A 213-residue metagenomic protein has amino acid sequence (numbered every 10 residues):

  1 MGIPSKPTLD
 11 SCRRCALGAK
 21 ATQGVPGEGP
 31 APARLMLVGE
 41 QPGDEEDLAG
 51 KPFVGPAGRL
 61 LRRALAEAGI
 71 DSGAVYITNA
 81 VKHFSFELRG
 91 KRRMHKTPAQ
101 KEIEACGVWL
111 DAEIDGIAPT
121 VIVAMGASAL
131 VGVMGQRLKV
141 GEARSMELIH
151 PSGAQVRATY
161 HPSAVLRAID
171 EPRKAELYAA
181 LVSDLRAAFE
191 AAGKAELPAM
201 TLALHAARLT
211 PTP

Functional and structural regions predicted by a protein language model:
M1-P213: A polyanion-binding, active-site-adjacent surface
